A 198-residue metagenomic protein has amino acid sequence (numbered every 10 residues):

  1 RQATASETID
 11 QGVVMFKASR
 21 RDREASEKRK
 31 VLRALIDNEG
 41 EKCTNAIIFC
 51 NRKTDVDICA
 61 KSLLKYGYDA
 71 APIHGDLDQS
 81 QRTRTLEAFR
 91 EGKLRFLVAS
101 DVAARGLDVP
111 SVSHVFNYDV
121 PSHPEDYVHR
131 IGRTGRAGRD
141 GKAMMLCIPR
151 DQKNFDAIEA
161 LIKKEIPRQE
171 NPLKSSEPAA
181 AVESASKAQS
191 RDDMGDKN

Functional and structural regions predicted by a protein language model:
R1-S184: Conserved helicase RecA-like core
A180-N198: Non-catalytic terminal extensions of ATP-dependent helicases
